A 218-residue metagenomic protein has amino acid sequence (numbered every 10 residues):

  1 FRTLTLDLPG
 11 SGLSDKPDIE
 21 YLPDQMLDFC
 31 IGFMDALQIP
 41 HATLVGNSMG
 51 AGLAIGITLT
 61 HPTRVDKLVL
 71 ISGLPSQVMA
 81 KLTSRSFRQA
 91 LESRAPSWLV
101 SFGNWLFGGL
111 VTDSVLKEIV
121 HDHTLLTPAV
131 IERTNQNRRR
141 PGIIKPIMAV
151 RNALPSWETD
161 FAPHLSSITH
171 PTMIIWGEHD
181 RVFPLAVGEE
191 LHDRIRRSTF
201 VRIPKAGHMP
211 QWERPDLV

Functional and structural regions predicted by a protein language model:
L4-M49, K81: Active-site loop/oxyanion-hole signature of alpha/beta-hydrolase fold enzymes
I55, L59-T60, D66-S101, W105: Flexible "cap/lid" loop of the alpha/beta hydrolase fold
M79-L82, G103-S167: Conserved alpha/beta-hydrolase catalytic His-Asp/Glu region
T127, R181-V187: Conserved alpha/beta-hydrolase "acid-adjacent" motif
L154-P155, E178-F183: Acidic catalytic loop of the alpha/beta-hydrolase fold
I168, I174-W176, D180: Short beta-strand/loop motif that positions the catalytic acidic residue of the alpha/beta-hydrolase fold
V182, A206-L217: Catalytic histidine-centered segment of alpha/beta-hydrolase-like enzymes
V187, R196, W212-V218: Post-His helix in hydrolase/transferase enzymes
